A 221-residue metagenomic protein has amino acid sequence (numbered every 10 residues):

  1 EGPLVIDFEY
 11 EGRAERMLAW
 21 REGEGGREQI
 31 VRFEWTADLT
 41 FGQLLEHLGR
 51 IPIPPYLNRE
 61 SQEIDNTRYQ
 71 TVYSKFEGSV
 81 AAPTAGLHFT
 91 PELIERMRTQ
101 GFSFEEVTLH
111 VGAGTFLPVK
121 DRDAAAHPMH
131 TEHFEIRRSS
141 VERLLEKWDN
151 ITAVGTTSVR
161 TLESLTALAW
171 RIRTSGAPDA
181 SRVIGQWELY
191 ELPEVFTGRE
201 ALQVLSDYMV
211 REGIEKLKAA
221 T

Functional and structural regions predicted by a protein language model:
E1-T221: Surface-exposed, charge/polar-rich loops and edge strands
